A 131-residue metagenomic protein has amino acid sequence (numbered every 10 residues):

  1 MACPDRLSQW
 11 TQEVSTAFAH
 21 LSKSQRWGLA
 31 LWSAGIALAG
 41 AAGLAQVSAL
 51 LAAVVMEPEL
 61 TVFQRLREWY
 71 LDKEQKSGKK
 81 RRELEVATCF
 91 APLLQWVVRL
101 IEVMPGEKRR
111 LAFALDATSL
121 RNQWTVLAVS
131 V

Functional and structural regions predicted by a protein language model:
M1-V131: Conserved, well-structured functional cores that handle cations and Mg-NTP chemistry
